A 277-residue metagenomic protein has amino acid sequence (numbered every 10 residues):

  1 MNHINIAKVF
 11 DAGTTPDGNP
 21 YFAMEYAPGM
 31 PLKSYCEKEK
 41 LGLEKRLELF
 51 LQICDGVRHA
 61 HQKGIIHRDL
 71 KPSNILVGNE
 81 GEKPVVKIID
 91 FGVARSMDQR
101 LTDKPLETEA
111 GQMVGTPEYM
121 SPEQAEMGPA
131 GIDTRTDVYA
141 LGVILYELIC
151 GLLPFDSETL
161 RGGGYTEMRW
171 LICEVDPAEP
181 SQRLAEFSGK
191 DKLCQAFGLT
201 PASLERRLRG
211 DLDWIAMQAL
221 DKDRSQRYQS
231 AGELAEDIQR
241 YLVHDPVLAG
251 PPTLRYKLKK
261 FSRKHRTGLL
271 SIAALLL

Functional and structural regions predicted by a protein language model:
M1, T14, M24, P28 (+6 more regions): C-terminal lobe helix-coil module of Hanks-type protein kinase domains
H3-I6, L32: Non-catalytic scaffold residues of the protein kinase domain
K8-G18: Short beta-strand micro-motifs within the conserved protein kinase catalytic domain, predominantly in the N-lobe
P16-E25, K33: A conserved loop-to-beta-strand element in the N-lobe of protein kinase catalytic cores that borders the ATP-binding
P31-L41: AlphaC helix of the protein kinase catalytic domain
G42-F50: Short alpha-helical scaffold element within the canonical Hanks-type protein kinase domain
I66: Conserved catalytic-core element of eukaryotic-like protein kinases
V86, T102-V114: Regulatory activation segment
